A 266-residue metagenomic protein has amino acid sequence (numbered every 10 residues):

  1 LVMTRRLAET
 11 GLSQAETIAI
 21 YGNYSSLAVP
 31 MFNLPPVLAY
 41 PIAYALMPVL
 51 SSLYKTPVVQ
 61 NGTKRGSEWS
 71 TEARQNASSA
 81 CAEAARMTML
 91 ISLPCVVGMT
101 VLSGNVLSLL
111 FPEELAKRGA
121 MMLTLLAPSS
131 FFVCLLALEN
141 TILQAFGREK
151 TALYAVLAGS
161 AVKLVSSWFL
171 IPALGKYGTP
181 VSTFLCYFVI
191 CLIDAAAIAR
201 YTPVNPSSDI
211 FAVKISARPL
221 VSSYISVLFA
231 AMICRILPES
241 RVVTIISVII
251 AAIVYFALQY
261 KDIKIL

Functional and structural regions predicted by a protein language model:
L1, L34-A45, A84, L93 (+6 more regions): Hydrophobic alpha-helical transmembrane bundles that constitute the permease/transmembrane domains of multi-pass
L1, V96-G104, L109, L125 (+6 more regions): Membrane-embedded alpha-helical segments of multi-pass transporters/permeases
L1-Y24: Short, flexible, glycine-rich and Lys/Arg-enriched loop motifs at helix boundaries that contact anionic partners
M3-T4, S51, K55, L107-F111 (+7 more regions): Membrane-water interface at transmembrane helix exits
I20-F131, L135, I142, R148: Specific pore-lining/lateral-gate transmembrane helices of multi-pass inner-membrane transport and insertion machines
Q75, A80-C81, A85-T100, A173 (+2 more regions): Short alpha-helical transmembrane segments in multi-pass integral membrane proteins
M121-G147, T151-I171, K176-R200, V248-A252: Short runs within selected transmembrane alpha-helices of multi-pass transporters and secretion channels
G159, V213-L266: Transmembrane alpha-helical segments of multi-pass transport proteins
